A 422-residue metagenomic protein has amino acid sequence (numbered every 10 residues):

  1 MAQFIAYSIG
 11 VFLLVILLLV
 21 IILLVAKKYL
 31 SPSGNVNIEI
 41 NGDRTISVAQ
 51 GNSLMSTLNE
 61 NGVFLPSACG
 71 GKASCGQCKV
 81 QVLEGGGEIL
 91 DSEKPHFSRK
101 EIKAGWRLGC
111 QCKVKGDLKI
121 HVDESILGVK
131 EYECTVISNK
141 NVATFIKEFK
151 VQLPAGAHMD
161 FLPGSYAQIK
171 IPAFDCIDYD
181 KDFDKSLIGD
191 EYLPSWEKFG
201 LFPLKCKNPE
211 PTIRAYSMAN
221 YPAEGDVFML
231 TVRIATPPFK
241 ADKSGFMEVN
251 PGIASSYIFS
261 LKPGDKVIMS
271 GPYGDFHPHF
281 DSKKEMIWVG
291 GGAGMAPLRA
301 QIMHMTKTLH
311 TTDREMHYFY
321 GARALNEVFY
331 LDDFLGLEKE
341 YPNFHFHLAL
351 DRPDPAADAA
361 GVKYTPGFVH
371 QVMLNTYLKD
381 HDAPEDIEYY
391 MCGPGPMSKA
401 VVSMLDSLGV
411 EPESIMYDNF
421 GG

Functional and structural regions predicted by a protein language model:
A2-G71, V82-K103, K307, T312-G422: Reductase modules of NAD(P)H-dependent flavoproteins
L18-V25, P95-A157, I177: Fe-S ferredoxin-like electron-transfer domains and their immediately adjacent linker/connector regions across
P66-G76, G109-K113: Cysteine-centered iron-sulfur cluster-binding motifs in ferredoxin-type domains/subunits of redox enzymes
S125-C134, C206-R214, V328: Short coil-to-beta-strand transition motifs
I137-P263, R323, A349-P353: Ferredoxin-reductase
Y257, S270-K284: A short, basic/flexible loop-to-alpha-helix module at the beginning of a structural domain
